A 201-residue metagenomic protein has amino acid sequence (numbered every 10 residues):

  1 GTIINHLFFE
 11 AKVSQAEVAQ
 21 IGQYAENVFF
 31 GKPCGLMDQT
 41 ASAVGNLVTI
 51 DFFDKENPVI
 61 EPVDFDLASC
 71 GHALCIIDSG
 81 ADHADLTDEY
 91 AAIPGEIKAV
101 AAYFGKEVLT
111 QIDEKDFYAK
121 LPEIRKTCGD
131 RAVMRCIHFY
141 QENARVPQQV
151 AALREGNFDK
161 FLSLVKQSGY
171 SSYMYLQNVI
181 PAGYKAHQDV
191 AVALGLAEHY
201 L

Functional and structural regions predicted by a protein language model:
G1-L67, H199: Gly/Ser-rich oxyanion-binding loop with an adjacent helix/lid that shapes the negatively charged ligand pocket
T49-L201: C-terminal nucleotide
